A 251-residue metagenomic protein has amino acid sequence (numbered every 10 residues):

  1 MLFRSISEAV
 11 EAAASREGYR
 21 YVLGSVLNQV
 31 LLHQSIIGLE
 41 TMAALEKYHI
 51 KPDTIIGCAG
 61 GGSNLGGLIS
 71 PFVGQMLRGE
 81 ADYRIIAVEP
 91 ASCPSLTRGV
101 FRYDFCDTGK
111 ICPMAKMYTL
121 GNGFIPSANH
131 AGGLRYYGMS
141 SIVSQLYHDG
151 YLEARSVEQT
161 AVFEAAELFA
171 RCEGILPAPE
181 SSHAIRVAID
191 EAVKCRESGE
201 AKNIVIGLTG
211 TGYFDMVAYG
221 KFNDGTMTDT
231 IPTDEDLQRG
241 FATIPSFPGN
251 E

Functional and structural regions predicted by a protein language model:
F3-Q29, Y48-H49, G74-D82, I86-I175 (+1 more regions): Active-site/ligand-binding loops adjacent to catalytic centers
A9, T41-A44, L68-F72, A166 (+1 more regions): Buried hydrophobic packing segments
L27-E40, A178-H183: A glycine-rich, Thr/Ser-enriched phosphate-binding loop motif common to dinucleotide/cofactor-binding enzymes
I36, G199, I206-Q238: Glycine/aspartate-rich loop-and-adjacent alpha/beta segment that forms the canonical ThDP
A43-K51: Phosphate/pyrophosphate-binding loops at sites that engage ATP/ADP/AMP, CoA/4′-phosphopantetheine, polyphosphate
K51-L65, I85, K202-L208: A short, small-residue-rich loop immediately preceding and capping a beta-strand
C58-I69, S95-T97, S181-I189, Y213-M216: Short glycine/serine/threonine-rich phosphate/pyrophosphate-binding segments that cradle anionic phosphate groups
A170-L208: C-terminal structured "cap/appendage" subdomains that terminate the fold
